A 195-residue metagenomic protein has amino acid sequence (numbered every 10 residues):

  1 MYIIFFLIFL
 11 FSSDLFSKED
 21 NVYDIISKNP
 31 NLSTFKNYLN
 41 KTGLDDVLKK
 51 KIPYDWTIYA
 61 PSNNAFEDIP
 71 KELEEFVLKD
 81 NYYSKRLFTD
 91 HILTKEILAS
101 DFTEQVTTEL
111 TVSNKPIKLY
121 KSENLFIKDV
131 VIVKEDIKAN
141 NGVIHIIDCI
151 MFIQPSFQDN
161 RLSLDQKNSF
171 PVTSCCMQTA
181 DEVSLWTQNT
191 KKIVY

Functional and structural regions predicted by a protein language model:
Y2-S12: Sec-dependent N-terminal signal peptides
L15-Y195: Mature, structured domains of secreted/extracytosolic soluble proteins
